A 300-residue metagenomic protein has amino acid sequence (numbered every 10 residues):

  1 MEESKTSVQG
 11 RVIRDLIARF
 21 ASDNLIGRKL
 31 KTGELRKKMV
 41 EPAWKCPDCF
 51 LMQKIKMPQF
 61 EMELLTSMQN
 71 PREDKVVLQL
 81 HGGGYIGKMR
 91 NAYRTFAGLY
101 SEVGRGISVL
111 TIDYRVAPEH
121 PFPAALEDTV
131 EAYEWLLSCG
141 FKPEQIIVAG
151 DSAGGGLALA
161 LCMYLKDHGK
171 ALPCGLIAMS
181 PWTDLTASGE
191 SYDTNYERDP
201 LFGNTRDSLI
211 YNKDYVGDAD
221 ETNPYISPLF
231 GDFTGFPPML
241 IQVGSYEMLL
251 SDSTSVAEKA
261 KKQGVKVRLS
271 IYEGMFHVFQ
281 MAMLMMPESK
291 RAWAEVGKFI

Functional and structural regions predicted by a protein language model:
M1-A43: N-terminal targeting or regulatory segments adjacent to alpha/beta-hydrolase or S9 domains
L16-S22, W44-C46, Q53-I300: Alpha/beta-hydrolase superfamily serine-hydrolase fold, recognizing
